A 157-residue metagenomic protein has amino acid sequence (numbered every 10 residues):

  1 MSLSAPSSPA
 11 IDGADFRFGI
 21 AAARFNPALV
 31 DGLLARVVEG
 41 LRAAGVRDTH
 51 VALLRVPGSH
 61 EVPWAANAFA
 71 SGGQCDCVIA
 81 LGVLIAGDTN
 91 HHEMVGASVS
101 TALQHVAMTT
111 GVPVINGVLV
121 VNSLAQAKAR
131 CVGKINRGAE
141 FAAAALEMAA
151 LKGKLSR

Functional and structural regions predicted by a protein language model:
S8-P57: Glycine-rich phosphate/diphosphate-binding loop of Rossmann-like nucleotide-binding domains
R24-F25, G82-L84, V118-L124: Short, ordered loop/turn segments at secondary-structure junctions
P27, D31, A35, V56-H60 (+3 more regions): Electropositive phosphate-/nucleotide-binding environments in soluble metabolic enzymes
P27, E39-R47, N67-Q74, Q104 (+2 more regions): Generic secondary-structure signature for well-ordered alpha-helical cores
L53, D76-L81, P113-V120: Short beta-strand segments at enzyme active-site cores
L54-G72, G117-L119, S123-L124: Glycine-rich oxoanion-binding loops at beta->alpha junctions
E61, A65-L103: Glycine-rich phosphate-binding loop
H92-E93, A97-R157: C-terminal binding/interaction regions
